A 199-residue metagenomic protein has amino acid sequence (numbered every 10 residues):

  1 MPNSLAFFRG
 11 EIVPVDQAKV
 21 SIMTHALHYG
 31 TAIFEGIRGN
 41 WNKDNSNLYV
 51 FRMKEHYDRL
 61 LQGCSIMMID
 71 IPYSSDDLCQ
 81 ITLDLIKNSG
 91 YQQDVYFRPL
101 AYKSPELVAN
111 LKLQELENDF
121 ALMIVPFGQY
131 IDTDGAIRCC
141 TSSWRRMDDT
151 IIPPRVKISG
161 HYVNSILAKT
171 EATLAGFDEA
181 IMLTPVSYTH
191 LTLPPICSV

Functional and structural regions predicted by a protein language model:
M1-Y73, C79-D84, N110-L191, S198: Helix-start/capping segments and mature chain N-termini
L78-Y96, L100-L107, V125: Short, acidic/charged, Gly/Pro-enriched secondary-structure junctions
R98, L193-P194: Hydrophobic alpha-helix-in-membranes signature
A101, I196-C197: Intrinsically disordered, low-complexity segments enriched in proline/serine/threonine
